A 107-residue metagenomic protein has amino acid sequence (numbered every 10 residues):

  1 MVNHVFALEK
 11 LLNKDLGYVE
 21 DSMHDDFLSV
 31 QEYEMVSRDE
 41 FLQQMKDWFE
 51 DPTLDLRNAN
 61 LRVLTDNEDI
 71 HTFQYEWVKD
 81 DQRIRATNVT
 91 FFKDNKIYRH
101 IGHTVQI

Functional and structural regions predicted by a protein language model:
M1-V2: Generic helix N-cap/helix-start motif at coil->alpha-helix transitions
V5-E9: Amphipathic alpha-helical repeat scaffolds
K10-N13, W48-F49: Hydrophobic residues in alpha-helical segments
N13-V30: Short, well-ordered alpha-helical segments enriched in acidic and aromatic residues
S29-V30, V36, E40-I107: A beta-strand edge to alpha-helix "cap/lid" segment located at domain peripheries
